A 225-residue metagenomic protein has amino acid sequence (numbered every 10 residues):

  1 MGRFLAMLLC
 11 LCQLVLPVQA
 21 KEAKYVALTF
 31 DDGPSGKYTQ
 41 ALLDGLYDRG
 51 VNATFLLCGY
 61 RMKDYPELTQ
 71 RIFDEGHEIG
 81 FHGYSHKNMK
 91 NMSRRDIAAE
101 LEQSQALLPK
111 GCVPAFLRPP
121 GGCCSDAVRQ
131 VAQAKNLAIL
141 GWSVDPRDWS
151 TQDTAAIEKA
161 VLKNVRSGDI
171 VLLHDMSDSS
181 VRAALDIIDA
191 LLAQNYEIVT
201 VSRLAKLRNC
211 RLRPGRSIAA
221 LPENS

Functional and structural regions predicted by a protein language model:
M1-F4: Positively charged n-region of N-terminal signal peptides that target proteins for export
L9-L14: Hydrophobic core
Q19-L107, V113-P114, D186, E197 (+1 more regions): Active-site beta->alpha N-cap acidic-glycine motif
F30, L57-Y60, F81-G83, P119-G121 (+3 more regions): A cross-domain feature marking catalytic cores of carbohydrate-active enzymes and several ubiquitous metabolic/repair
D31, L46, I79, L117-P120 (+3 more regions): Divalent metal-coordination and catalytic microenvironments
Y38-A41, K87-C112, G121-S167, S180-D186: Alpha-helical scaffold elements lining the catalytic groove of polysaccharide deacetylases
D48-A53, M62-K63, S179-S225: C-terminal domain-boundary segment and adjacent tail
